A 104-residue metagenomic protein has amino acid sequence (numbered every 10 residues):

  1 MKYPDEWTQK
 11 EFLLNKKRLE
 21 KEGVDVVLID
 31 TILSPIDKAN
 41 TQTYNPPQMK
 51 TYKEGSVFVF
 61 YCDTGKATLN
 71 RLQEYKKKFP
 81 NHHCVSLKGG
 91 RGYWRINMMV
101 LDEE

Functional and structural regions predicted by a protein language model:
M1-K38: Flexible, polar/low-complexity N-terminal or interdomain linker segments that lie immediately upstream of folded
D5, I36, P47-Q48, N81: Generic low-complexity segments that are intrinsically disordered, proline-rich and/or Lys/Arg-biased
K16-L19, P46-T51: Short, flexible, glycine/charge-rich loop motifs used to bind or transfer phosphoryl groups or to couple energy/partner
V27, N40, H83-V85: Conserved beta-strand segments of alpha/beta enzyme cores
T31, Y44-P46, L87-G89: Conserved beta-strand termini and adjacent loop/short-helix elements that scaffold enzyme active sites in alpha/beta
K38-Q48, G55-F58, L101: Active-site regions of enzymes building and remodeling cell-envelope glycoconjugates
M49-I96: Catalytic cysteine-centered active loop of the rhodanese-like fold, especially the PTP/DSP P-loop
M98-E104: Active-site neighborhoods of enzymes that stabilize oxyanions during catalysis
